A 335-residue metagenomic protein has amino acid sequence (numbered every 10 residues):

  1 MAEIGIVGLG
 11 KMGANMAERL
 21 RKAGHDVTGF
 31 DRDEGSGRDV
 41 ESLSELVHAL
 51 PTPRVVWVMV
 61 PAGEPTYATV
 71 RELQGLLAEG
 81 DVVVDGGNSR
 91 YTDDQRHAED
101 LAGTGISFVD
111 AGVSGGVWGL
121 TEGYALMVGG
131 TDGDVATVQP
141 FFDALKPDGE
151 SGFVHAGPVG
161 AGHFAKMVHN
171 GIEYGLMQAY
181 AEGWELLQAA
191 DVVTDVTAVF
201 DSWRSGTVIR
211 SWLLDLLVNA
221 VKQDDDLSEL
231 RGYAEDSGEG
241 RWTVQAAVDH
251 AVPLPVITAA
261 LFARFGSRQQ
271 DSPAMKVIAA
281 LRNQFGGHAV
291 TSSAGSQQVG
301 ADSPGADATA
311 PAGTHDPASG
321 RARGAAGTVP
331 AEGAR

Functional and structural regions predicted by a protein language model:
M1-R54, V117-G119, N283: NAD(P)+-binding Rossmann beta1-loop-alpha1 motif at the extreme N-terminus of oxidoreductases
I4, T69-R71, R90-A181, E185-L187: Rossmann-fold dinucleotide-binding core
A23, T104, H250: Conserved dinucleotide-binding and phosphotransfer motif residues
V27, F108-V109, L254: Hydrophobic beta-strand scaffold residues
R32-E34, R38-R96, L120-G130: Rossmann-like NAD(P)-binding element
M127, T137, G160-H288: Helical "substrate-binding/catalytic lid" subdomain of Rossmann-like NAD(P)-dependent dehydrogenases/reductases
S293-A334: Intrinsically disordered, low-complexity terminal tails and inter-domain linkers enriched for S/T/G/P/D/E
